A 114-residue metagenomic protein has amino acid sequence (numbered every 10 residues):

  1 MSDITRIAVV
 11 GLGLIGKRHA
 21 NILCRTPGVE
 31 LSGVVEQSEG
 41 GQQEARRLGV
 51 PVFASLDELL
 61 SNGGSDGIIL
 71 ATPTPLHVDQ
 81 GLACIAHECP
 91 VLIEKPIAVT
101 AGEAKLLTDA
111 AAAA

Functional and structural regions predicted by a protein language model:
M1-L48: N-terminal Rossmann-like dinucleotide-binding module
M1-S2, G64, A113: Intrinsic low-complexity, intrinsically disordered segments enriched in polar/basic residues
I7, D109-A113: Residue-level detector of intrinsically disordered, flexible termini and proteolytic processing junctions
P27-G28, H87, A112-A114: Short helix-capping segments at alpha-helix termini
V50-A110: Beta-loop-alpha module in the N-terminal Rossmann-like domain of NAD(P)-dependent dehydrogenases, especially those
